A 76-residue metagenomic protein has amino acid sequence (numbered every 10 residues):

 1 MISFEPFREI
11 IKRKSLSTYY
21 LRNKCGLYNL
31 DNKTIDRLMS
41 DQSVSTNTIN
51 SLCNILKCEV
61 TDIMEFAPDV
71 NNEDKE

Functional and structural regions predicted by a protein language model:
M1-Y19, N23: A short, Lys/Arg-rich alpha-helix, primarily the initiator
E9, Y19, N54, M64-E76: Short, charged recognition helix plus adjacent turn of helix-turn-helix-like nucleic-acid-binding domains
I10, K24, R37-L38, F66: Residues in the recognition helix of alpha-helical DNA-binding motifs
Y19-N23, N50, T61: Residues within the helices of the helix-turn-helix
G26-S43: Recognition helix of helix-turn-helix/homeodomain-like DNA-binding domains that insert into the DNA major groove
D41-N54: Short, basic-rich loop-to-helix N-cap that marks the start of a DNA-contacting helix
